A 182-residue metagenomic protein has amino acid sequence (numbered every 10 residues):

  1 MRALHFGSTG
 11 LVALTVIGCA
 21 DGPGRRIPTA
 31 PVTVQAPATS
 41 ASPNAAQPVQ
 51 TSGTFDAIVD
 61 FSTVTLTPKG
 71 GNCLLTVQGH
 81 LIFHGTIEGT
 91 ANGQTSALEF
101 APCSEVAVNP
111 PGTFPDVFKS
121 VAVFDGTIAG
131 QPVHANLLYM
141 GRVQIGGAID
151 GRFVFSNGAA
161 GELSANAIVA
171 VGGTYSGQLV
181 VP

Functional and structural regions predicted by a protein language model:
M1-T9: Bacterial N-terminal signal peptides that target proteins for export
G7, T39-A41: Intrinsically disordered, low-complexity segments enriched in Ser/Pro/Gly/Ala and basic residues
I17-G18: C-terminal motif of bacterial Sec signal peptides marking the signal peptidase cleavage site
P23-A38: Short, low-complexity, disordered segments immediately C-terminal to signal peptides in bacterial exported proteins
A41-P182: Beta-strand-enriched cores of mature, soluble protein domains
